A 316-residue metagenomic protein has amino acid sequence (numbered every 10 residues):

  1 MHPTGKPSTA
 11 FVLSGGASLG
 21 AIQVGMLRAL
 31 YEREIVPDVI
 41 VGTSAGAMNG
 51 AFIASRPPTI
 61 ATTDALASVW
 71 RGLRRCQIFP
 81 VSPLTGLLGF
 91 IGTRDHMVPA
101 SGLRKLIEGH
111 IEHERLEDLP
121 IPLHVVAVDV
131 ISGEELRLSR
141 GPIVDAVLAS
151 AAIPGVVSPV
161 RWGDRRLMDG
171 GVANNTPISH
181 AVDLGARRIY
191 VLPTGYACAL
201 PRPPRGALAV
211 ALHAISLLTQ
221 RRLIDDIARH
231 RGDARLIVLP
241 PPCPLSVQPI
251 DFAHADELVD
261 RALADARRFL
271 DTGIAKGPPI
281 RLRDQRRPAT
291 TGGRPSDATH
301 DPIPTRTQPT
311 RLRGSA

Functional and structural regions predicted by a protein language model:
M1-T43, M48-A316: Patatin-like phospholipase
